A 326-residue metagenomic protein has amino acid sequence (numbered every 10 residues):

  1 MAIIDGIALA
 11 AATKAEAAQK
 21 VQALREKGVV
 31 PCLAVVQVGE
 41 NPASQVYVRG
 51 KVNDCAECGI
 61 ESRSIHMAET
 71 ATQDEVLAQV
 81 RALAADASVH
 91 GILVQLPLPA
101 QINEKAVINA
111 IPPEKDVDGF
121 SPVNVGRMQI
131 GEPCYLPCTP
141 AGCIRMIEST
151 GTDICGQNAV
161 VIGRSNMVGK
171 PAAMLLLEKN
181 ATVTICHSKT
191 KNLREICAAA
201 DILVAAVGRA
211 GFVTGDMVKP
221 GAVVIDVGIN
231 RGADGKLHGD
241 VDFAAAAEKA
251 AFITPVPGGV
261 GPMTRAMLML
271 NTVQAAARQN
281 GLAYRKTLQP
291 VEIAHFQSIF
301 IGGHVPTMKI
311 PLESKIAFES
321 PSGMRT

Functional and structural regions predicted by a protein language model:
T13-Q19, A23, K27-V29, L33 (+3 more regions): Adenosine-phosphate binding glycine-rich loop
V38-V52, C134-K219, V223, V241: Glycine-rich phosphate/diphosphate-binding loop of Rossmann-like nucleotide-binding domains
C55-E69, V183-I185: Short beta-strand elements in bilobed, periplasmic/extracellular small-molecule ligand-binding domains
E75-A87: Short, well-structured alpha-helical segments in soluble
L93-I154: Anion-binding alpha/beta catalytic cores of soluble intermediary-metabolism enzymes, centered on
I185-V260, T264-R278: Rossmann-like adenosine-cofactor binding region
S298, S314-I316, S320-T326: Low-acidity, Ser/Thr- and Arg-rich intrinsically disordered low-complexity segments
